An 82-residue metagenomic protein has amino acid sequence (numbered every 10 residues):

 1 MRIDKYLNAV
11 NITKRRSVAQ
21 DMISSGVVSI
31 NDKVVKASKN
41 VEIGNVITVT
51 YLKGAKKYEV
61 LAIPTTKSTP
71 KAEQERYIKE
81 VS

Functional and structural regions predicted by a protein language model:
M1-V41: A basic, amphipathic helix-loop patch mediating RNA/tRNA/ribosome contacts
V34, L52-K56: Short, charged beta-turn/beta-strand-edge "cap" motif at the junction between a beta-strand and an adjacent loop
A55-S82: C-terminal structural segments of small proteins and small subunits
